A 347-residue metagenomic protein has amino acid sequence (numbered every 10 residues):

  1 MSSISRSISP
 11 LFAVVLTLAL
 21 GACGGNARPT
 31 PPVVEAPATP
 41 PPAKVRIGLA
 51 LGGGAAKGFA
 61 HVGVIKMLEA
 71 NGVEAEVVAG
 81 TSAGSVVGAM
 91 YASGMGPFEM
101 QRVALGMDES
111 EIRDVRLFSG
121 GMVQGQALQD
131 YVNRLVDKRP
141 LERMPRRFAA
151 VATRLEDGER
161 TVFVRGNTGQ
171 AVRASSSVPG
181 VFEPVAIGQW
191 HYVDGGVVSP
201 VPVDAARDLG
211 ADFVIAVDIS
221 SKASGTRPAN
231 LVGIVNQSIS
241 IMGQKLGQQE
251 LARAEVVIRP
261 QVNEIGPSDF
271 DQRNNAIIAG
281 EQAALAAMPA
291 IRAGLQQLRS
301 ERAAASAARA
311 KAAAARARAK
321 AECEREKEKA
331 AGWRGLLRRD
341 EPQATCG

Functional and structural regions predicted by a protein language model:
S2-R6, C23-V78, M90-G347: Patatin-like phospholipase
P10-G21: Bacterial N-terminal signal peptides
G80, G84: Gly/Ala-rich beta-loop-alpha elbow adjacent to hydrolase catalytic centers
